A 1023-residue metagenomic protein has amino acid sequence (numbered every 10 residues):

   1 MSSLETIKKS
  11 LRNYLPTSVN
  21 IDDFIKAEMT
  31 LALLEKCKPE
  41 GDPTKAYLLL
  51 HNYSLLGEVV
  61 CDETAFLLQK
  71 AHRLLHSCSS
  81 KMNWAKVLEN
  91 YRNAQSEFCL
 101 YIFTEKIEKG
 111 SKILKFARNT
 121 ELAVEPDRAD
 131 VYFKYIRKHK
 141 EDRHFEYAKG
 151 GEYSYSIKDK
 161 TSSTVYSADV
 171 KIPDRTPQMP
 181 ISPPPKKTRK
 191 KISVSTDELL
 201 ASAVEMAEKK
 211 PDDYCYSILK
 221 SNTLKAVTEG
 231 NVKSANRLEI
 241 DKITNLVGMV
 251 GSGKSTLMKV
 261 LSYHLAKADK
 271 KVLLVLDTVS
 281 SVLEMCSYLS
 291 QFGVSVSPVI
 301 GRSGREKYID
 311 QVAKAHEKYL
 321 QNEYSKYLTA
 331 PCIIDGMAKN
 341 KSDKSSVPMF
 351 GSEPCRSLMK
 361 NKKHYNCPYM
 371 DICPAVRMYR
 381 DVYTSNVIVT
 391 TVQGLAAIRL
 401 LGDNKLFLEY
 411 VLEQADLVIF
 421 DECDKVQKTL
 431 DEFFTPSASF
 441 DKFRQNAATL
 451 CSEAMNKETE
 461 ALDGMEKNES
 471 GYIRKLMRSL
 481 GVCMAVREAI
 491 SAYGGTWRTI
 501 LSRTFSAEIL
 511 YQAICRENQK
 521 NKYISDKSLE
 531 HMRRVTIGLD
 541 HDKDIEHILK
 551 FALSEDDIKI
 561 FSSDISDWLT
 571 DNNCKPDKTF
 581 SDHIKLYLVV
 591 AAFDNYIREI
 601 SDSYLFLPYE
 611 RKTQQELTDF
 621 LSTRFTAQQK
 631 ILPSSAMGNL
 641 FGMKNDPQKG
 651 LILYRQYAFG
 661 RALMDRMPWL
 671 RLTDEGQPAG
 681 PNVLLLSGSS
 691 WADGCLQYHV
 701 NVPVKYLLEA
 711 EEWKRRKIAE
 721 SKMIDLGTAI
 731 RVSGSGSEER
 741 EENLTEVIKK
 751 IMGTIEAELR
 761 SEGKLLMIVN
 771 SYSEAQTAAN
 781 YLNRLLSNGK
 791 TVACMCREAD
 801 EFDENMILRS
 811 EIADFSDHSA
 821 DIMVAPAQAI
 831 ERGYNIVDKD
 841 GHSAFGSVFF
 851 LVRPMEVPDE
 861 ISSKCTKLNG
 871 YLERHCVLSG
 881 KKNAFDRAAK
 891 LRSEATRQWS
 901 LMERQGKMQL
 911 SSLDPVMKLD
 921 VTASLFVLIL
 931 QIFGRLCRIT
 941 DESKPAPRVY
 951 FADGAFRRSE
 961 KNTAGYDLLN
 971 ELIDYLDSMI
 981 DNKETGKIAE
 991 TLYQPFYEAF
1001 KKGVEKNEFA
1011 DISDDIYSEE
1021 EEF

Functional and structural regions predicted by a protein language model:
S2-A203, D567-N595, E599: N-terminal accessory nucleic-acid engagement/regulatory domains that precede and modulate ATP-driven motor cores
L238-L261: Walker A/P-loop
K270-K271, D277-N386, G481-R498, F505 (+4 more regions): A substrate-engagement module of RecA-like helicase motors
K271-L283, E758-L782: Conserved strand-helix element at the start of the C-terminal RecA-like helicase core
S287, Y369-N386, T390-D594, V683-E712 (+6 more regions): Signature of the SF2 helicase/ATPase Hel1-core->accessory helical subdomain module
G301-E306, G660-V747: Interdomain hinge/linker at the junction between the two RecA-like core domains of SF2 helicases
M359-D416, V426-Q427, E610-Q677, V824-P826: Conserved helicase/translocase P-loop NTPase motor core
R377-S385, T791-V824, V837: Conserved motor-coupling elements within RecA-like helicase/translocase cores
